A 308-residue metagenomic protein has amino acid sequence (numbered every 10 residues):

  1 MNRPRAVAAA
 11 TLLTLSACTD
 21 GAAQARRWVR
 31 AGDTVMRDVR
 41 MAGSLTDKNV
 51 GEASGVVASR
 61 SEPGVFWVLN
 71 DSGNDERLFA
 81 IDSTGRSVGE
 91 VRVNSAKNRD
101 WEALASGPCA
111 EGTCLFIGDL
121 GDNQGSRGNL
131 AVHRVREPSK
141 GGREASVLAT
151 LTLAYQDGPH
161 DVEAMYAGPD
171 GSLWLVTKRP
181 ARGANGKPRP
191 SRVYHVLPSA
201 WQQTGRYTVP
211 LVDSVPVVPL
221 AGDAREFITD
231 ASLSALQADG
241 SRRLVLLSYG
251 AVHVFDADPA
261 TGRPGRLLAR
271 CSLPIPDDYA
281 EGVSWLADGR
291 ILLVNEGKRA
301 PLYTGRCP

Functional and structural regions predicted by a protein language model:
M1-V7: Bacterial N-terminal signal peptides that target proteins for export
T11-C18: Hydrophobic h-region of N-terminal signal peptides that target proteins for export in Gram-negative bacteria
C18-P308: Sequence/structural signature of beta-propeller domains
